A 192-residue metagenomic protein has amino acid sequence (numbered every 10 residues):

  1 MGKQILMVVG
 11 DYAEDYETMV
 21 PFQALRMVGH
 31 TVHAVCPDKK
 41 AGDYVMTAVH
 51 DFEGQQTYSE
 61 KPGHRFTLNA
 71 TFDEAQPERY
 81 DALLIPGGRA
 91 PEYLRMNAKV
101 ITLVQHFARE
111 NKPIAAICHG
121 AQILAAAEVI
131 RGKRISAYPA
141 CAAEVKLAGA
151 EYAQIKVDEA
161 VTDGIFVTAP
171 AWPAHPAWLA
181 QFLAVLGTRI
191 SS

Functional and structural regions predicted by a protein language model:
M1-E110, I123-R134, A142-S192: Extended, subdomain-level signal for the structured scaffold at the beginning of enzyme domains
I117-G120: Short, thiol/selenol-centered motifs that function as redox-active sites or metal-ligating centers
